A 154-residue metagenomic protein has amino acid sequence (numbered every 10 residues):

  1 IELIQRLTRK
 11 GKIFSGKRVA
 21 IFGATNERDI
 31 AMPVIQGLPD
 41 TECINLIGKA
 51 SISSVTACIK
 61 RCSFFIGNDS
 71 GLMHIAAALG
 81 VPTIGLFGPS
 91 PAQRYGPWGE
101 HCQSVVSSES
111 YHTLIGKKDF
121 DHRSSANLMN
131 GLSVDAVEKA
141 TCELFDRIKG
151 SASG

Functional and structural regions predicted by a protein language model:
I1-G88: Donor-binding and catalytic core of enzymes assembling or modifying cell-surface/extracellular glycoconjugates
E27-R28, G88, W98, N130 (+1 more regions): A structural signal for well-ordered alpha-helical scaffolds and beta->alpha junctions
R28-D29, I52, A92-Q93, S104 (+1 more regions): Flexible, glycine-rich phosphate/dinucleotide-binding loops and adjacent beta-alpha linkers at cofactor/substrate
E42, F87-S90, P97, F120-S124: Short, functionally important structural connectors and interaction interfaces within domains
I44-I47, S70-G71, S90-Q93, S108-H112 (+1 more regions): Glycine-rich loops and low-complexity Gly/Arg-rich segments that provide flexible linkers or classic glycine-based
S54-T56, R94-Y95, T113-K117: Short, charged, surface-exposed secondary-structure boundary motifs
L79-S107: Gly/Pro- and small hydrophobic-enriched strand-loop and loop-to-helix capping segments that sit at the rims
E100-G154: Leloir-type glycosyltransferase catalytic cores
